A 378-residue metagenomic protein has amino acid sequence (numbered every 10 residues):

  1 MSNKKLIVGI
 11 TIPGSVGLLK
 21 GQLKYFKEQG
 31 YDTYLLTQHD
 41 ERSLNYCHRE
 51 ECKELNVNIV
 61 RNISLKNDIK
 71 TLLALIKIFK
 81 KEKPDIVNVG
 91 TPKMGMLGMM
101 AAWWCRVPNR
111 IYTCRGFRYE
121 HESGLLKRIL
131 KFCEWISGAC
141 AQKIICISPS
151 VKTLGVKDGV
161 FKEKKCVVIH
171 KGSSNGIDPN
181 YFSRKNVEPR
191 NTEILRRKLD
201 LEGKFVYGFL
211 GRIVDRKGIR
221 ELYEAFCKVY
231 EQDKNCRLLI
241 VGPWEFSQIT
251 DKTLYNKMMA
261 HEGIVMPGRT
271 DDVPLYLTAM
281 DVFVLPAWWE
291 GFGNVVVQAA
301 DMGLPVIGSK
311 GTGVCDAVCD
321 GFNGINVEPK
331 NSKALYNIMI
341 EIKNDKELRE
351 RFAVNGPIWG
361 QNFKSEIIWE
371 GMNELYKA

Functional and structural regions predicted by a protein language model:
N3, V8-N67, G159-C166: N-terminal strand-loop element at the rim of the active site of nucleotide-sugar-dependent glycosyltransferases
V16-G21, F205, F209-K228, K333: A conserved mid-protein helix/loop that constitutes part of the nucleotide-sugar donor-binding site
R42, A141-V168, G172-Y181: A short, active-site helix/loop in glycosyltransferases that binds the activated sugar's phosphate group
L44-C47, K228-E231, R237-E262, P267: Short, structured helix-loop element that forms part of the nucleotide-activated donor/catalytic region
V89-G95: Short His-centered aromatic/hydrophobic patch
R269, W288: Aromatic "clamp/platform" in nucleotide-sugar-dependent glycosyltransferases that forms part of the donor/acceptor
P305-G308, V318: Short hydrophobic beta-strand element within catalytic cores of glycosyltransferases and related nucleotide-activated
D320-G321, I325-S332, E341-E347, Q361: Conserved acidic donor-binding segment of nucleotide-sugar-dependent glycosyltransferases
